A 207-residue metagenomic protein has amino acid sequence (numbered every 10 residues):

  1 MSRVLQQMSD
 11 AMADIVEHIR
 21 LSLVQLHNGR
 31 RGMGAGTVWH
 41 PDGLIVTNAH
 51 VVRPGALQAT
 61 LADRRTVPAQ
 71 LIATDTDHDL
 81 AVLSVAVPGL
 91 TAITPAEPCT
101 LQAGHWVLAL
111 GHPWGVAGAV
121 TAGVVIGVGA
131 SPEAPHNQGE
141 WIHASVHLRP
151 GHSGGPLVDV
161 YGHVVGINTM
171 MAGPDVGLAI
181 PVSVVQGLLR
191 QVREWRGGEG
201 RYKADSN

Functional and structural regions predicted by a protein language model:
M1-T37, A49, A56, L80 (+2 more regions): N-terminal activation segment of mature serine protease catalytic domains
S2, R20, R30-M33, H40-L80 (+2 more regions): Catalytic-histidine neighborhood of serine endopeptidases, predominantly the chymotrypsin-like S1/PA family
Q7-D14, S22-D42, R65-Q70, T94 (+3 more regions): A conserved glycine-rich beta-strand in the N-terminal activation segment of trypsin-fold
R20-S22, A81, V85-T94, A119-Y202: Active-site region of chymotrypsin-like
L26-R30, P41, L61-A62, S84-G89 (+3 more regions): A structural micro-motif recognizing beta-strand termini and the immediately following turn/loop segments
G29, N48-H50, H112-P113, T169-M170: Short, surface-exposed secondary-structure boundary micro-motifs
R65, A96-A117: Short glycine/Trp-rich loop-beta-loop segment that forms part of the substrate-binding cleft
